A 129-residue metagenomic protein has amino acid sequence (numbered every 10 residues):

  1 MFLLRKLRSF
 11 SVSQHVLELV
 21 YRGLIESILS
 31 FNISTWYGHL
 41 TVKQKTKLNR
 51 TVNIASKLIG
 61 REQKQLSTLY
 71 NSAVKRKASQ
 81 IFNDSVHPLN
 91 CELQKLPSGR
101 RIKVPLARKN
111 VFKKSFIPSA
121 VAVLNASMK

Functional and structural regions predicted by a protein language model:
M1-K129: Hydrophobic/basic alpha-helical segments
